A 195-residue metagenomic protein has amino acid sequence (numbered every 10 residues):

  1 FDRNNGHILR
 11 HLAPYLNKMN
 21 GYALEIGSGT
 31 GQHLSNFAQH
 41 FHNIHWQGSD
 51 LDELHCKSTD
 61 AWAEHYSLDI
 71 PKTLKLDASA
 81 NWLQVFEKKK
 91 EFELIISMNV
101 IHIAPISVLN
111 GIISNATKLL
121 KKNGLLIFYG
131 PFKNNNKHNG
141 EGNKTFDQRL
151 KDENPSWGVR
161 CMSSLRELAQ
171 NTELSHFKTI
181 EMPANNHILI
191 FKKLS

Functional and structural regions predicted by a protein language model:
D2-N20: Conserved alpha-helix/loop element of class I SAM-dependent methyltransferases that forms part of the SAM/SAH-binding
M19-G29: Conserved class I S-adenosyl-L-methionine
L24, F37-N81: Class I SAM-dependent methyltransferase SAM/SAH-binding core
I96: A conserved beta-strand element that flanks and buttresses the S-adenosyl-L-methionine
I103-A116: A short, conserved alpha-helix within the catalytic core of class I
N123-F132: Conserved beta-strand signature within the Rossmann-like core of class I S-adenosyl-L-methionine
N139-S163: Conserved Class I S-adenosyl-L-methionine
